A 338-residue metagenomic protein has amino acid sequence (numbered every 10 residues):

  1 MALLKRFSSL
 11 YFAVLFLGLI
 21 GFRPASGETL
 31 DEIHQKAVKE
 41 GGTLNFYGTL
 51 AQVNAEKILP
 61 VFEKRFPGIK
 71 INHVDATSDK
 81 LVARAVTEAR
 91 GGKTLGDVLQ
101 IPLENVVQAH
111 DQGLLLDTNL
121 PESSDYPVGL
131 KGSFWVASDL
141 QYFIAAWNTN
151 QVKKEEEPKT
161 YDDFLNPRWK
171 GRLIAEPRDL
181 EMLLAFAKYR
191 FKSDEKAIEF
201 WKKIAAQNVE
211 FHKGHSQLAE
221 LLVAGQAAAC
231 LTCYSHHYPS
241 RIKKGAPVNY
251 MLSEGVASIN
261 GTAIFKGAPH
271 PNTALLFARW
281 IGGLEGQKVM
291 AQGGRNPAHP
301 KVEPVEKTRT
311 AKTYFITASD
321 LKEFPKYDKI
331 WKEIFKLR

Functional and structural regions predicted by a protein language model:
D31, N45-P60, N72-A89, K93-Q226: Extracytoplasmic ligand-binding site segments that recognize negatively charged/polar headgroups
I58, K196, F200, P269-I281 (+1 more regions): Short amphipathic alpha-helical coupling segments at ligand-binding clamshell hinges and other catalytic/signaling
E104-Q108, A227-P247: A ligand-binding cleft/hinge motif common to bilobed small-molecule-binding domains
L115-E122, S133-A137, D162, I242-V256 (+2 more regions): Short beta-strand->loop
P127-V128, L140-I144, W201-A205, F211-H212 (+2 more regions): Periplasmic-binding protein-like
I144-Q151, A187-R190, S258-T273, V289-M290: A bilobed periplasmic-binding-protein/Venus flytrap-type ligand-binding module shared by bacterial periplasmic
G171-R178, I281-E303: Periplasmic-binding protein-like
P304-R338: Extracellular/periplasmic bilobal clamshell ligand-binding domains
